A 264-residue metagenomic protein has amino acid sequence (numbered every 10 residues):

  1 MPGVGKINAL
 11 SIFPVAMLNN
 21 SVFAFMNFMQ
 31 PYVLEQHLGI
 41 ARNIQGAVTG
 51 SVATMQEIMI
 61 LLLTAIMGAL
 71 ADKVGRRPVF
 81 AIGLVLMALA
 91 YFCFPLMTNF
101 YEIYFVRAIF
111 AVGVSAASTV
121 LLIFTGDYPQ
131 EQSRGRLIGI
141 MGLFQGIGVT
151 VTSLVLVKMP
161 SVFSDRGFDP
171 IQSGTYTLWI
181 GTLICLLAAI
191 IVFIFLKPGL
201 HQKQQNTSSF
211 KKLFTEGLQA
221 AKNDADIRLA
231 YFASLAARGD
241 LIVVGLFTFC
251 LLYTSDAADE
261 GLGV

Functional and structural regions predicted by a protein language model:
M1-K6, G199-Y231: Juxtamembrane intracellular "pre-TM" segments in multi-pass secondary transporters
G3-S51, L229, A233, A237 (+1 more regions): Helix-loop boundary and gating motifs at the non-cytosolic
S51-M67: Central cavity-lining transmembrane alpha-helices of secondary-active solute carriers, predominantly the Major
V85-T98: C-terminal ends and interior cores of transmembrane alpha-helices in multi-pass membrane transporters/permeases
A116-P129: Intracellular juxtamembrane helix-capping segments at the cytosolic ends of symmetry-related transmembrane helices
G139-P160: Glycine-rich segments within core transmembrane alpha-helices of 12-TM secondary carriers
Y253-D259: Conserved small/polar residues in nucleotide/adenosyl-binding loops
